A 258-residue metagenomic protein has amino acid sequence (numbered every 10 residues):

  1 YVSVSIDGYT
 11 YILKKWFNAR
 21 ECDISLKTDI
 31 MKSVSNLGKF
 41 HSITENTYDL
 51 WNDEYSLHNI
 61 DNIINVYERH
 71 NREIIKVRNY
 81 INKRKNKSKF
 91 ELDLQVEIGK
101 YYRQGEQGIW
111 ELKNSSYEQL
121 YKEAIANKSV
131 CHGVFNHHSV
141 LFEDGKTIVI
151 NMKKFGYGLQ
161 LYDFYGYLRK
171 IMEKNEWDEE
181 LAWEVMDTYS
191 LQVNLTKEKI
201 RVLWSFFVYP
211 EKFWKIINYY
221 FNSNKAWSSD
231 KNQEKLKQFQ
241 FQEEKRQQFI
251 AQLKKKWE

Functional and structural regions predicted by a protein language model:
Y1-S56: ATP-binding pocket architecture of kinase catalytic cores
Y1-T10, D144-K146, K255-E258: Conserved NTP-binding catalytic cores of kinases and kinase-like/nucleotidyltransferase enzymes across multiple kinase
Y11-I24, E45-N46, E73-R84, Y167 (+1 more regions): A glycine-centered beta->alpha junction motif in the catalytic cores of kinase/phosphotransferase enzymes
C22, N52-V130, E234: ATP-dependent phospho-/nucleotidyl transfer catalytic cores
W110-L161: Active-site acidic catalytic loop and adjacent metal/ATP-binding pocket of ATP-dependent phosphoryl transfer enzymes
L161-L195, F207-A226: Active-site activation/catalytic loop segments of kinase-like enzymes and analogous catalytic loops in related
W214-E258: ATP/Mg2+ or Mg2+-diphosphate-binding catalytic cores that bind nucleotide phosphates or diphosphates via glycine-rich
